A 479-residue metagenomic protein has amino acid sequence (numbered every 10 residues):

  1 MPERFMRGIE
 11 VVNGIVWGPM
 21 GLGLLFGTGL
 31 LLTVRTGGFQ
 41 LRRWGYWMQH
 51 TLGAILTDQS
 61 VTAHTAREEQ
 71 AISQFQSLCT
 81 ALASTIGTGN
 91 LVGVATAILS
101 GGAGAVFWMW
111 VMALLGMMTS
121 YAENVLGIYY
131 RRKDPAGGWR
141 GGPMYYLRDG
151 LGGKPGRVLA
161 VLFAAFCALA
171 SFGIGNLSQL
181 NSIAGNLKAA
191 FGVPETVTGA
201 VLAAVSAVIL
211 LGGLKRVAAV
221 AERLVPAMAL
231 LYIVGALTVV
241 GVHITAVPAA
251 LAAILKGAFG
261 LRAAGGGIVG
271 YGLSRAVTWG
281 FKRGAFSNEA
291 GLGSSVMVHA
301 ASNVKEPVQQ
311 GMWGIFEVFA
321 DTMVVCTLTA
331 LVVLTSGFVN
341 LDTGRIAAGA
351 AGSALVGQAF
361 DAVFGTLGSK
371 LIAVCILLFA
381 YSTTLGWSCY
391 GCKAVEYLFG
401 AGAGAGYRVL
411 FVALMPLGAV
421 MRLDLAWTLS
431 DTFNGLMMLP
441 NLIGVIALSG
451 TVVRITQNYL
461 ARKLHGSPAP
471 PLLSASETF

Functional and structural regions predicted by a protein language model:
M1-S84, T88, I98-A105, G116 (+2 more regions): N-terminal alpha-helical transmembrane segments of multi-pass membrane transport and channel/translocase proteins
F5, R35-Q40, G89-V94, F172-I183 (+5 more regions): Transmembrane helix-loop junctions in multi-pass membrane proteins
L24-L32, T36-Q49, F163, L180-L187 (+5 more regions): Membrane-interface loop-to-helix entry segments
L32-T33, M112-G137, R148-N181, G185-I209 (+1 more regions): Helix-loop-helix module between adjacent transmembrane segments
G38-I72, T96-I98, G102-A105, W110 (+6 more regions): Flexible loop linkers connecting adjacent transmembrane helices in multi-pass alpha-helical membrane transporters
Q59-I98, L126-M144, R148-G150, A165-A168 (+1 more regions): Alpha-helical membrane segments and immediately flanking helix-loop junctions that form or couple to the substrate/ion
E68-A71, G102-V111, Y146-D149, K154-L162 (+3 more regions): Membrane-interface alpha-helices at helix entry/exit sites of multi-pass transporters
E123-K133, L237-A253, L261, G265-Y271 (+2 more regions): Extracellular/periplasmic helix-exit of transmembrane alpha-helices
